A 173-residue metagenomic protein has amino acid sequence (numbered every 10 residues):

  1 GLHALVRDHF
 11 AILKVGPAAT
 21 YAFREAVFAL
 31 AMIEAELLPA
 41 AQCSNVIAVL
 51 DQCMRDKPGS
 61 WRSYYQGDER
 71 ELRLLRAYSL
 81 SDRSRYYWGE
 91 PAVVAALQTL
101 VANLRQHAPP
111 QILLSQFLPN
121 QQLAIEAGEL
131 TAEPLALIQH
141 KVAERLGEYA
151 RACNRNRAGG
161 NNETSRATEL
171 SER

Functional and structural regions predicted by a protein language model:
G1-G159: Flexible, acidic glycine-rich loops studded with aromatic residues
